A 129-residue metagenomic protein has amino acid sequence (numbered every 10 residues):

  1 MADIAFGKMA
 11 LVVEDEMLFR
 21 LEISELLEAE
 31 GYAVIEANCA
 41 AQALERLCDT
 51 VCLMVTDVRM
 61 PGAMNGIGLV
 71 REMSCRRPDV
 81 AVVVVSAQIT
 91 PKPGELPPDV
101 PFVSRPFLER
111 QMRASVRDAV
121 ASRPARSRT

Functional and structural regions predicted by a protein language model:
M1-L11, M17, A41, C75 (+2 more regions): Non-catalytic signal-transmission and effector/linker regions of two-component phosphorelay proteins
M17-I35: Two-component/phosphorelay signaling modules centered on CheY-like receiver
E36-L53, V58, P93: Acidic, metal-coordinating helix/loop segments flanking the phosphotransfer/catalytic sites of two-component signaling
C39, M64-G68: Acidic catalytic/metal-coordinating carboxylates
L47-T50, M73-D79: Conserved phosphotransfer cores of two-component systems
V83-S86: Hydrophobic/aromatic residues positioned on beta-strands within the core alpha/beta folds
V100-F102: Conserved phosphoryl-transfer motifs of two-component systems
R105: A Lys-centered signature of the CheY-like receiver
